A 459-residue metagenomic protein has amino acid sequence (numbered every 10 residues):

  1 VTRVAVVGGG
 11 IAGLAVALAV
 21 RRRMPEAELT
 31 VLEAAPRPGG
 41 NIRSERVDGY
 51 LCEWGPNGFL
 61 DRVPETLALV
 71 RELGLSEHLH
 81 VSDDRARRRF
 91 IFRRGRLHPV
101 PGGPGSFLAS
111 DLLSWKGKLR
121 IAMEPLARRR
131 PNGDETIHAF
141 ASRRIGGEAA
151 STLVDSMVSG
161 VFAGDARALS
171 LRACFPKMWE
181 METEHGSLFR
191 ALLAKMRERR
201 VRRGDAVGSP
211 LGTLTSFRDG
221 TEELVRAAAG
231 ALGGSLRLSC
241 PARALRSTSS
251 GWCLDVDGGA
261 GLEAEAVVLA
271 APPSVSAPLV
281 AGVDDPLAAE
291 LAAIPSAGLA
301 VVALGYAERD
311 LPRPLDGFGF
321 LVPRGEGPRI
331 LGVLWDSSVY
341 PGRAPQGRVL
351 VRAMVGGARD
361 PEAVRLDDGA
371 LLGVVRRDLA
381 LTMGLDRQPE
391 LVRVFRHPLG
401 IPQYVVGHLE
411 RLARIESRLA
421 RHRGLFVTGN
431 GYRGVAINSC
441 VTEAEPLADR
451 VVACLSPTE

Functional and structural regions predicted by a protein language model:
T2-V31, V452: N-terminal Rossmann-like FAD-binding beta1-loop-alpha1 element of flavoenzymes
A12, R37, S274: Conserved Rossmann-like nucleotide-cofactor binding loop
R21-V47: Glycine-rich FAD pyrophosphate-binding loop
T30, H80-S82, S235-R237, E390-R393 (+1 more regions): General small-molecule cofactor/ligand-binding pocket signal
N41-S44, P101-G105, P314-G317, L331-E459: Conserved flavin/dinucleotide-binding core of flavoenzymes
D48-R129: Dinucleotide-binding Rossmann-like beta1-alpha1 core, especially the glycine-rich loop that anchors the ADP
R85-R88, R120-R246, G251, A270: Active-site/ligand-binding neighborhood in enzyme catalytic cores
L238-V351, G356-R365, G369, L381-T382: Mid-domain catalytic core of redox enzymes that form a hydrophobic substrate pocket/lid adjacent to a catalytic redox
